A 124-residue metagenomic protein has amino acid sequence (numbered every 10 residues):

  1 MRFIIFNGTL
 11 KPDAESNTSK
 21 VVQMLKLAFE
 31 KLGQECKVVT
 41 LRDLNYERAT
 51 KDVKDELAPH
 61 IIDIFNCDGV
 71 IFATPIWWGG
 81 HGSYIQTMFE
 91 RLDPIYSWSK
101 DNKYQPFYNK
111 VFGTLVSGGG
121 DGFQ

Functional and structural regions predicted by a protein language model:
M1-N102: N-terminal beta1-alpha1-beta2 submodule of the flavodoxin-like/Rossmannoid cofactor-binding fold
K103-Q124: Short, glycine-/small-residue-rich phosphate/pyrophosphate-handling segment
